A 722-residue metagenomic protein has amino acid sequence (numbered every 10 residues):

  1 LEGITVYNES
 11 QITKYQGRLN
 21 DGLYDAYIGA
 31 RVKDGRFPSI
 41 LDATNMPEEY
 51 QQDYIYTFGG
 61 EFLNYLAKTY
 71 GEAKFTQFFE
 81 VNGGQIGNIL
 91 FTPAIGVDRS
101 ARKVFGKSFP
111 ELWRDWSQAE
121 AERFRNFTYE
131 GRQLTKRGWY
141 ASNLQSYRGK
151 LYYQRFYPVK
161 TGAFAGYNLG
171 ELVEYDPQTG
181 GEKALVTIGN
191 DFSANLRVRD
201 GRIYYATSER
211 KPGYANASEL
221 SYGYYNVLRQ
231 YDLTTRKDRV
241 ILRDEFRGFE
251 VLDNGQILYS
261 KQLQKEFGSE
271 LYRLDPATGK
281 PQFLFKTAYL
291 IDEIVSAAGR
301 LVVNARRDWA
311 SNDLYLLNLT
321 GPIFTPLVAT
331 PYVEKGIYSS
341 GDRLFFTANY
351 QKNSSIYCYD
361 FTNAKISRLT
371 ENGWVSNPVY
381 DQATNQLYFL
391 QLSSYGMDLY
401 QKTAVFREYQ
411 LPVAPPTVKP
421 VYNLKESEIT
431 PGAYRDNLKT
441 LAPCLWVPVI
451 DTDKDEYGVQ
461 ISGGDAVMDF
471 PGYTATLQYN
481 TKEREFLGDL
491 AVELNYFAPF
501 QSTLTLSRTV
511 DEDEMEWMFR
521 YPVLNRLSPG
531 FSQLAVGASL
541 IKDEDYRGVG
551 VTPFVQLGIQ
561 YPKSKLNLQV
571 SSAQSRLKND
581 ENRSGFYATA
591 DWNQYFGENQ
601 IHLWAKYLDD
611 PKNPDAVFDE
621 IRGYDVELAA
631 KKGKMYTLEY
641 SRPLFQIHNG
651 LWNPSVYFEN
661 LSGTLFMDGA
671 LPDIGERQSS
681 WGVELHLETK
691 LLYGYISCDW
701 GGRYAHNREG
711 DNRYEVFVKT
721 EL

Functional and structural regions predicted by a protein language model:
L1-F127: Acidic/His/Gly-enriched intrinsically disordered linker/tail segments that often contain short helix/coil "MoRF-like"
R18, G22, G138-W139, R155-E171 (+11 more regions): A flexible loop/linker signature enriched in serine peptidases of the S9 family
Y50-D53, F78-N195, R199-G201, Q230-D238: Beta/coil-rich, acidic/histidine-enriched accessory regions frequently appended to metallopeptidases
E130-T135, G181-V186, R236-L242, K280-F285 (+2 more regions): A short beta-strand motif characteristic of beta-propeller blades
R148-G149, D200-G201, N254-G255, A298-G299 (+2 more regions): Short coil/turn segments that connect the beta-strands within blades of beta-propeller domains
M397-D398, T403-L504, R547-G550, H648 (+1 more regions): Outer-membrane beta-barrel initiation region
C444, D455-Y457, D469-Y473, F486 (+11 more regions): Outer-envelope beta-barrel architecture signal
T505, M518-R520, E544, G548-G669 (+2 more regions): C-terminal outer-membrane beta-barrel translocator/porin domains of Gram-negative envelope proteins and their
